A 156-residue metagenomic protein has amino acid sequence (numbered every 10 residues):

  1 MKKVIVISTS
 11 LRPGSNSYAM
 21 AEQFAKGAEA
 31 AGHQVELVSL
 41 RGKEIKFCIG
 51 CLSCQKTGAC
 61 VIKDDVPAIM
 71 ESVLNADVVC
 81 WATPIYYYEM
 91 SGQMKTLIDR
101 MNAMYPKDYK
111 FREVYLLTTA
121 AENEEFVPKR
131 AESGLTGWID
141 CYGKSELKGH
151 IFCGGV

Functional and structural regions predicted by a protein language model:
M1-M104: N-terminal beta1-alpha1-beta2 submodule of the flavodoxin-like/Rossmannoid cofactor-binding fold
K2-I5, V78, Y115-L116, I151-V156: A short small-residue
T9, L40, T118-A121, C153: Cofactor-binding loop segments of dinucleotide-utilizing enzymes, especially the Rossmann-like FAD- and NAD(P)+-binding
Q34-V38, K144-G154: Short beta-strand elements in bilobed, periplasmic/extracellular small-molecule ligand-binding domains
V79-G92, F126-L135, G154-V156: Short secondary-structure transition/capping segments
G92, Y105-G149: Short, glycine-/small-residue-rich phosphate/pyrophosphate-handling segment
